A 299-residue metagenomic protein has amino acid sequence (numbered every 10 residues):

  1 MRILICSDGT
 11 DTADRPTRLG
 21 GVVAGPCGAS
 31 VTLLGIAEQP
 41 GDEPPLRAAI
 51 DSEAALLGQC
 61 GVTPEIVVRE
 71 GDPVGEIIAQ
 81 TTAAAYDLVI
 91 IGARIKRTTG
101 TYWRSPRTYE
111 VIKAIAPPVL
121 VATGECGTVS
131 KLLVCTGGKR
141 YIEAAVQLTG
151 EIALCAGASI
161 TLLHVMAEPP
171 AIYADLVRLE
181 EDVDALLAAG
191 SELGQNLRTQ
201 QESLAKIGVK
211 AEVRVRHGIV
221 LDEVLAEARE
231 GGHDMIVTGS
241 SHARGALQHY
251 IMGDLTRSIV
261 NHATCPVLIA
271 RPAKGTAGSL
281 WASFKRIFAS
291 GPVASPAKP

Functional and structural regions predicted by a protein language model:
M1-L46, L56-V62, K131-D182, S203-A205 (+3 more regions): Small/aliphatic-rich secondary-structure junction motif
T17, E43-D51, G190, G194-R198: Short, surface-exposed alpha-helical segments at coil->helix boundaries
E38-G41, A48, A55-T98, E202-I236 (+4 more regions): Structural beta-alpha unit
P44, T101-Y102, A145, I172-L176 (+3 more regions): Short, well-ordered secondary-structure micro-motifs
A49-D51, A83-A84, R107-T108, G138-K139 (+4 more regions): Short, hinge-like loop/turn segments at secondary-structure boundaries
I90-A93, I115-G124, G239, V267-R271: Short beta-strand elements of ligand-binding domains
G92-E110, V129, M235-H262, T276-G278: Glycine-rich, Arg-bearing micro-motifs that act as flexible, cationic patches
E181-E192: A short acidic, glycine-rich active-site loop that binds or catalyzes chemistry on phosphate/adenosine moieties
